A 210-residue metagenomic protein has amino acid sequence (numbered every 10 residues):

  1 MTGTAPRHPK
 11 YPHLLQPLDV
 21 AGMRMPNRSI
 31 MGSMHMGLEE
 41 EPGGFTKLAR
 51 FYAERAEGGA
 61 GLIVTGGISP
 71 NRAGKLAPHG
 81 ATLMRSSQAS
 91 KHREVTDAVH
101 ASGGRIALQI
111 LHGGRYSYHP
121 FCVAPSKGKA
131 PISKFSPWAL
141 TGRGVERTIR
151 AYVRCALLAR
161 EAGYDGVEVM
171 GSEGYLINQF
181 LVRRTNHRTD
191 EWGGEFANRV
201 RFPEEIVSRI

Functional and structural regions predicted by a protein language model:
M1-R209: Flavin-dependent oxidoreductase catalytic cores
